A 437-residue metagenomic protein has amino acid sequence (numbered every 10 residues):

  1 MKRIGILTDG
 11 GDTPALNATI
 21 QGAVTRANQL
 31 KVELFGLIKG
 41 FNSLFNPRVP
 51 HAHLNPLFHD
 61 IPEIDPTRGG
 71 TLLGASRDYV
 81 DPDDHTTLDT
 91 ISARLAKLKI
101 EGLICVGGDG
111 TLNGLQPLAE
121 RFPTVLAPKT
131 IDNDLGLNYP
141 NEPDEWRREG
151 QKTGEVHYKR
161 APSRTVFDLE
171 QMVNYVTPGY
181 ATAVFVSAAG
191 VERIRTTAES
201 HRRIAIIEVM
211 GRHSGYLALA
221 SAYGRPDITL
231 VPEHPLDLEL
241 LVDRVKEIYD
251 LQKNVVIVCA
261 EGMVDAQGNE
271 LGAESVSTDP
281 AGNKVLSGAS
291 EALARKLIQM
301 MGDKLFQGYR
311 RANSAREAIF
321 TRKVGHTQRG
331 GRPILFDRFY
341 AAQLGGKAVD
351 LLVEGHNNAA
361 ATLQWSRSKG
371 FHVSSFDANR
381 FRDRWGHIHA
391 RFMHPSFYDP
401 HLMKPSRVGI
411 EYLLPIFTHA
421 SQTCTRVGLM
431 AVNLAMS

Functional and structural regions predicted by a protein language model:
M1-V49: N-terminal phosphate-binding or glycine-rich loops at protein starts, especially the Walker A/P-loop of NTPases
R3-G11, T71-S76, E101-V106, I204-E208 (+1 more regions): Short glycine-rich or small-residue beta-strand-to-loop segments that form or flank ligand, phosphate, metal/Fe-S
D9-D12, L37-S43, R77-D78, G108-T111 (+6 more regions): Short, ordered loop/turn segments at secondary-structure junctions
T13-A23, L44-F45, D81-D89, V106-Q116 (+5 more regions): Short glycine/serine/threonine-rich phosphate/pyrophosphate-binding segments that cradle anionic phosphate groups
L34, G102-G107, N113-P117, P123-V125 (+1 more regions): Accessory alpha-helical/coil subdomains and C-terminal extensions that flank or cap enzyme catalytic cores
N46-L103, I131, P143-Q171, V176-E192: Glycine-rich oxoanion-binding loops at beta->alpha junctions
A273-S437: C-terminal non-catalytic interaction/assembly regions of soluble proteins
